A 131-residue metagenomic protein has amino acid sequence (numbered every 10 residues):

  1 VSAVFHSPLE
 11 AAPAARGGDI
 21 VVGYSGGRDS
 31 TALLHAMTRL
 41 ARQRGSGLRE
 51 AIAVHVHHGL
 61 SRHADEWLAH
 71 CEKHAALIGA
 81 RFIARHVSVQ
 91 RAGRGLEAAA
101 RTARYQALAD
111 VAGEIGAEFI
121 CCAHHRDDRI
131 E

Functional and structural regions predicted by a protein language model:
V1-E131: Core alpha/beta nucleotide-donor-binding catalytic domains of modification enzymes
